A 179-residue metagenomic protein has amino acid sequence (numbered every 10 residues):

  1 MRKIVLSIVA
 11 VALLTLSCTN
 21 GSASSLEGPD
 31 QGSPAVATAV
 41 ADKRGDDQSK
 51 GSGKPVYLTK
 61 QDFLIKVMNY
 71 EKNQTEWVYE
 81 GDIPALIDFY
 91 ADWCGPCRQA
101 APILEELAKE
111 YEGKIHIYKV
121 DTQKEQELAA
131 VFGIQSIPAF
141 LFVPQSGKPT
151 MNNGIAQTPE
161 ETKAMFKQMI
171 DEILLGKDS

Functional and structural regions predicted by a protein language model:
M1-Q61, D171-S179: N-terminal targeting signals for export/organelle localization
Y57, F89-A91, A100-A108, E112-E127 (+1 more regions): Thiol-based oxidoreductase modules, predominantly thioredoxin-like and allied folds used for disulfide exchange
Y57-I83: A short beta-strand-turn-helix
D82-A85, F89-W93, S136: Short pre-active-site segment immediately N-terminal to redox-active cysteine/selenocysteine motifs in thiol-based
D82-A85, G113-H116, Q145: Loop/turn elements at helix/coil->beta-strand transitions in domains of secreted/extracellular proteins
D92-Q99, A139: C-type cytochrome heme c attachment motif
S136, L141-S179: Non-catalytic, surface beta->alpha helical segment in thiol-disulfide oxidoreductase systems
